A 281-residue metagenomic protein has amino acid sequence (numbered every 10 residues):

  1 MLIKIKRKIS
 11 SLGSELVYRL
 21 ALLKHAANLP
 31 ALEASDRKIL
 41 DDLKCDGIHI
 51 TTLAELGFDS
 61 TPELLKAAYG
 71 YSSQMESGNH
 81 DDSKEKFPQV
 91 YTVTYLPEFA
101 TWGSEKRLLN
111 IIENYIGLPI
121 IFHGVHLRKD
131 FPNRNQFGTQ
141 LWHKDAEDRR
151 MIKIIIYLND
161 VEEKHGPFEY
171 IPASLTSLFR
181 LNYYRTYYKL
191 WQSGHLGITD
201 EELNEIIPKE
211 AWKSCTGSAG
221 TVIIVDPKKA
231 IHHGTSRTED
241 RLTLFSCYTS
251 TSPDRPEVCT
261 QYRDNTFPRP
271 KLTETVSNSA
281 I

Functional and structural regions predicted by a protein language model:
L2-I5, E15, R19-L20, A26-L29 (+3 more regions): Non-heme Fe(II)/2-oxoglutarate
I3-Q140: Non-heme Fe(II)-dependent double-stranded beta-helix
L118-I121, K144, L158-P167, A173-L175: Active-site region of the double-stranded beta-helix
F131-N133, I171-L178, Y248-P253: Short edge-strand/loop segments of extracellular domains
T139-A146, K229-A230, G234: Histidine-centered catalytic micro-motifs
E147-E163, T216-G217, I224, C247-S250: Short, conserved beta-strand element in jelly-roll/cupin
I152, G166, L242: Change "...and in nucleic-acid phosphodiester-cleaving endonucleases..." to "...and in nucleic-acid processing enzymes
K164-D226, A230: Double-stranded beta-helix
